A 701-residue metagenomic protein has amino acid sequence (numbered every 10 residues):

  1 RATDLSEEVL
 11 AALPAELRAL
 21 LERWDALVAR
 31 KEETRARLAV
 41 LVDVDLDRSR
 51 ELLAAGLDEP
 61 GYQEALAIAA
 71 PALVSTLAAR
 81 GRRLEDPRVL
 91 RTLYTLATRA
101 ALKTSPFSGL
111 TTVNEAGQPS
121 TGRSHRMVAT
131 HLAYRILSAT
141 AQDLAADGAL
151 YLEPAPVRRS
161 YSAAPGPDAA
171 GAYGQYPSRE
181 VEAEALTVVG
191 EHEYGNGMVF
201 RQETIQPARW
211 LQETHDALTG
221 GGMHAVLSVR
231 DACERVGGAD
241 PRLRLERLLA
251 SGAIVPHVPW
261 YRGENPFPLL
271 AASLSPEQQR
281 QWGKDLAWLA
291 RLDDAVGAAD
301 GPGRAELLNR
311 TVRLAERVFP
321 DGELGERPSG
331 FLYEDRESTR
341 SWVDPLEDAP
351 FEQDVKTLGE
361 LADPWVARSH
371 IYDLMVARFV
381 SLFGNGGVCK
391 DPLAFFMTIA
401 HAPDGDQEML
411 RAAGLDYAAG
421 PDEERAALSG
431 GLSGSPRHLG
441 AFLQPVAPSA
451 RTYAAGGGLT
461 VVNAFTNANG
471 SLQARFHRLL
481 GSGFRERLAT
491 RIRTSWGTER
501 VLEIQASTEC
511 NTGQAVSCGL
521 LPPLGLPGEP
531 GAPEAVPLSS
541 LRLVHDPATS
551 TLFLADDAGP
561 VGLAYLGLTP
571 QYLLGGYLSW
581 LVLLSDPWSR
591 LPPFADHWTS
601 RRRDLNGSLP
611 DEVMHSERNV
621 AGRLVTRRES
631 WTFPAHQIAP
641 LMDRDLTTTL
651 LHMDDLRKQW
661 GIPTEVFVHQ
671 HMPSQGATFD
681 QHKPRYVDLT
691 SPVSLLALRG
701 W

Functional and structural regions predicted by a protein language model:
R1-T140, P241-Q514, Q675-W701: Type-3 copper protein
L96-L218: Acidic, low-complexity/disordered tracts enriched in E/D and polar residues
L186-T187, Y261, S550-F553: Hydrophobic residues embedded in beta-strands of well-ordered beta-sheets
N196-R209, V388-L393, V561-P570: Short amphipathic beta-strand/extended segments with alternating polar/hydrophobic composition
Q212-G222, A489-I492: Short basic-aromatic helix/loop recognition motifs at nucleic-acid and histone-peptide binding interfaces
G221-C233: Short acidic, hydrophobic short linear motifs in intrinsically disordered regions
E234-D240: Short, basic interhelical loop/turn and adjoining N-cap of the next helix at nucleic-acid- or acidic-partner-contacting
N467-G700: C-terminal structured domains
